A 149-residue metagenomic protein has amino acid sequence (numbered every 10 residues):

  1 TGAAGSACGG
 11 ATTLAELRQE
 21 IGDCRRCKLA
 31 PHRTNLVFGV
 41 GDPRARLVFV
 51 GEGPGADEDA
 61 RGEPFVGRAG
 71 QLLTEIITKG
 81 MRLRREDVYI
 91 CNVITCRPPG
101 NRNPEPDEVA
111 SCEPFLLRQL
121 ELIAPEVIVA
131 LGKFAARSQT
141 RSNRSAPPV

Functional and structural regions predicted by a protein language model:
T1-V149: A polyanion-binding, active-site-adjacent surface
